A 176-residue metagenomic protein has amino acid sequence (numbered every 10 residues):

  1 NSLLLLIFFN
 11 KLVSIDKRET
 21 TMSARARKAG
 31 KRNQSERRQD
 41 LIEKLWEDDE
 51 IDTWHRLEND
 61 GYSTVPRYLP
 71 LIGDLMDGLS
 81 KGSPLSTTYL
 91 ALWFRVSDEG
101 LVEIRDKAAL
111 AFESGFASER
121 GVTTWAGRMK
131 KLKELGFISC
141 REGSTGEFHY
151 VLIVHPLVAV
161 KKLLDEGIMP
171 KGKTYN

Functional and structural regions predicted by a protein language model:
N1-A109: Short recognition helix of helix-turn-helix/winged-helix DNA-binding domains
S2-D16, I138-H149, V160-D165: Electrostatic interaction modules used in gene-expression and signaling proteins
I7, L79, R95-V151: Winged helix-turn-helix DNA-binding recognition segment
V154: Non-cytosolic coordination micro-motifs
L157-N176: Short, amphipathic alpha-helical interaction segments positioned at domain boundaries
